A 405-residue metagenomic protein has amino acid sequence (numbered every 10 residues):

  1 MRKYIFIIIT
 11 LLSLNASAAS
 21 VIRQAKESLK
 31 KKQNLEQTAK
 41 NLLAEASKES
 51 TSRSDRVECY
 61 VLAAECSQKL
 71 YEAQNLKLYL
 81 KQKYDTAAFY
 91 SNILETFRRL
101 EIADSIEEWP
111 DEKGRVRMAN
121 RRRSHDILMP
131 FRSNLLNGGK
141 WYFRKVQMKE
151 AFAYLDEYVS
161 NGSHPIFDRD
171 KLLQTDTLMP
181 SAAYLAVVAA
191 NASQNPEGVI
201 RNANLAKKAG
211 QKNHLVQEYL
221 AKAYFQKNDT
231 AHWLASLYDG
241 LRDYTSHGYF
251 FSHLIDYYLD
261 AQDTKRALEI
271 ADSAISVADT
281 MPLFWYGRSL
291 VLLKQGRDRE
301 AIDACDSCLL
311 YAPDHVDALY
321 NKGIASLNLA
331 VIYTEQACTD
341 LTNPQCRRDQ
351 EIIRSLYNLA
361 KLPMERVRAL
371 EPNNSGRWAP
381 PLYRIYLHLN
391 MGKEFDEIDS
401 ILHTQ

Functional and structural regions predicted by a protein language model:
S28, S67, Y142, A183 (+7 more regions): Residue at a conserved register position within TPR or TPR-like alpha-solenoid repeats
T38, I93-T96, A151, V199 (+5 more regions): Single-residue signature of alpha-solenoid repeat helices
E45, A103, Y158, L205-A206 (+5 more regions): Canonical positions in the second alpha-helix
K48-E49, I106, N161, A209 (+5 more regions): Structural marker of alpha-solenoid helical repeat scaffolds
S52-R56, P165, M179, N213 (+4 more regions): Residue-level recognition of tetratricopeptide repeat
C59, F167-D168, A182, V216 (+4 more regions): TPR alpha-solenoid repeat register
L62, K171-L172, L178, L185-V188 (+5 more regions): Canonical tetratricopeptide repeat
S67-K145, N161-P180, N328-P363: Short coil/linker segments at helix-helix boundaries
